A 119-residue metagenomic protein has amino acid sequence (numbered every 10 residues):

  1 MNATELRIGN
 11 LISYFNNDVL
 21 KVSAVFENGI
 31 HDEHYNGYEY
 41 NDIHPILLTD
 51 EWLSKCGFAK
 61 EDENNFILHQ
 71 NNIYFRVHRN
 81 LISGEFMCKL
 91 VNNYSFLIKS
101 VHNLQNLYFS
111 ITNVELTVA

Functional and structural regions predicted by a protein language model:
M1-I8, E115-A119: Short intrinsically disordered terminal tails
T4, N10-L11, N17-H31: Short beta-strand-centered aromatic/proline hotspots
G9-L11, L48-I73: Amphipathic alpha-helical oligomerization segments
S13-Y14, H44: Hydrophobic beta-strand signal
V25-Y38, E61-I98: Acidic, low-complexity, intrinsically disordered interaction modules
N36-K60, S95-I111, T117-A119: Intrinsically disordered, low-complexity, charged/polar segments
